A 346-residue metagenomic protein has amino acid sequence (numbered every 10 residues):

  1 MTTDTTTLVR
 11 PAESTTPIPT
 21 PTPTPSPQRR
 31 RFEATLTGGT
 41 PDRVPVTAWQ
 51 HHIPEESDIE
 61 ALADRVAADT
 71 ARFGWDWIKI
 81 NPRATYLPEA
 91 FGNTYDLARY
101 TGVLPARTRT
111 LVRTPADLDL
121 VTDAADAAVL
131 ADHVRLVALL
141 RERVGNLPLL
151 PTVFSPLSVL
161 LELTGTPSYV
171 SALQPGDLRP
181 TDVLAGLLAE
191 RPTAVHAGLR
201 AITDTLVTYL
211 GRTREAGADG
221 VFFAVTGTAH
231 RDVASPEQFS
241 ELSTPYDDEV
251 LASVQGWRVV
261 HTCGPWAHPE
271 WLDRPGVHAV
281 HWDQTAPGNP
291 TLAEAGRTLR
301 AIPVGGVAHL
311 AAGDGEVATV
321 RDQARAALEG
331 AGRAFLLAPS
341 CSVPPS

Functional and structural regions predicted by a protein language model:
T2-H51, V129-S346: Active-site loop segments of alpha/beta catalytic cores
R43, T47-H51, L62, D69-A71 (+2 more regions): Active-site loop/lid in soluble adenylation, ligation, and acyl-transfer enzymes
E56-L62: Surface-exposed strand-loop-strand hairpins of Gram-negative outer-membrane beta-barrel proteins
D64-R83, R212-G220, R274-A279: Catalytic domains of carbohydrate-active enzymes, especially glycoside hydrolases
D69-F91, L136-F154: Internal hydrophobic scaffold segments of catalytic domains
K79-R99, R109, L118-D126, A218-E237 (+1 more regions): Glycine-rich, proline-tolerant flexible connector loops at the mouths of alpha/beta enzymes
L97-D117, Q174-A185, G306: Aromatic- and acidic-residue-enriched carbohydrate-binding clefts of CAZyme catalytic domains
T101-E142, L147: A gly/proline- and charged-residue-enriched helix-loop-helix capping module
